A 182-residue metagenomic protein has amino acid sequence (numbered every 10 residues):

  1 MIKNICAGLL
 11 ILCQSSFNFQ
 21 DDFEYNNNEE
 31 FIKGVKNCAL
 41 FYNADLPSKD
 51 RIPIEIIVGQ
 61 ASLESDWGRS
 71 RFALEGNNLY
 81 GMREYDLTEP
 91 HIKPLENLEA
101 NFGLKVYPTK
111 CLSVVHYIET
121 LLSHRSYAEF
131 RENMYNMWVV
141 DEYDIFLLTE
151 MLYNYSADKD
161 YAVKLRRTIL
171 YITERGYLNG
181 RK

Functional and structural regions predicted by a protein language model:
M1-G8: Sec-dependent signal peptide recognition, specifically the positively charged N-region followed immediately by
G8, S16-G59, L63-K182: Catalytic cores of secreted/periplasmic lytic hydrolases that degrade extracellular macromolecules
